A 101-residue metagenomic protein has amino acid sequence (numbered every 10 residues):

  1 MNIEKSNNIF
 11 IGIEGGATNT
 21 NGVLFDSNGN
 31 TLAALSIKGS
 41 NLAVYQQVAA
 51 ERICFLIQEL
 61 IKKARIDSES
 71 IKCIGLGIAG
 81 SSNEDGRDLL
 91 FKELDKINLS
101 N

Functional and structural regions predicted by a protein language model:
M1-I3: N-terminal, positively charged, Ser/Thr/Ala/Gly-biased leader segments that form transit/presequence-like amphipathic
K5-F55: Short glycine-rich, Thr/Ser-proximal phosphate-binding strand/loop in the N-terminal lobe of ATP-dependent enzymes
S6-N8, N98-N101: Short coil/turn connectors at secondary-structure junctions
R52-A64: Stable alpha-helical structural segments in soluble proteins, enriched in small hydrophobic residues
I61-S100: Short beta-strand-loop/turn "lid" adjacent to the catalytic site in phosphate-handling enzymes
